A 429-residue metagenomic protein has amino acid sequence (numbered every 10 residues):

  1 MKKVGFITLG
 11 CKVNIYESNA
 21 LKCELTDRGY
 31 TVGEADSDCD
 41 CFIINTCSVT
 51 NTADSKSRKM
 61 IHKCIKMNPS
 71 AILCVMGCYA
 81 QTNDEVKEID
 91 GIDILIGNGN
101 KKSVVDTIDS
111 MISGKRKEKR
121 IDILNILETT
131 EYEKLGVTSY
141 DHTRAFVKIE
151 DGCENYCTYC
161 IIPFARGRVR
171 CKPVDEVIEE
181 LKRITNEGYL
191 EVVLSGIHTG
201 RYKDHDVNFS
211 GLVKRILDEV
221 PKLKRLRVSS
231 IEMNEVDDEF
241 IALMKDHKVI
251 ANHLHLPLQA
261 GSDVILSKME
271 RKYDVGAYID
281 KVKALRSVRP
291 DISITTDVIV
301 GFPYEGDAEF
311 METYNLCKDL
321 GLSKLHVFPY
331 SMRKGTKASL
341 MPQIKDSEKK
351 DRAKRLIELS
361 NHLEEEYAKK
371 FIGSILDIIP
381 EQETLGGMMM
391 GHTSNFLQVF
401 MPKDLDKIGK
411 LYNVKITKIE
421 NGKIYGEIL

Functional and structural regions predicted by a protein language model:
M1-S195, G200, H205, E239 (+9 more regions): Proteins enriched for Cys/Gly/acidic motifs involved in redox and nucleic-acid/cofactor modification
N14, T50-A53, M233, F302 (+2 more regions): Alpha-helix N-cap/loop-to-helix initiation residues
L73-V75, T82-D84, N186-D307: Conserved SAM/AdoMet-binding glycine-rich loop
K102, N155, G167, G200 (+4 more regions): Glycine-centered loop/turn positions within well-structured domains that cap or flank conserved ligand/cofactor-binding
Y140-T143, C153-E154, I250, A260 (+5 more regions): Short flexible coil/turn linkers enriched for glycine and charged/polar residues that connect secondary-structure
V177, L194, V228, L256 (+5 more regions): Conserved, mostly hydrophobic/aromatic
E305, C317-L322: Contiguous mid-protein beta-loop-alpha structural module that forms a pocket-lining wall or clamp of enzyme active
M332, L340-L429: Terminal RNA-binding accessory module
